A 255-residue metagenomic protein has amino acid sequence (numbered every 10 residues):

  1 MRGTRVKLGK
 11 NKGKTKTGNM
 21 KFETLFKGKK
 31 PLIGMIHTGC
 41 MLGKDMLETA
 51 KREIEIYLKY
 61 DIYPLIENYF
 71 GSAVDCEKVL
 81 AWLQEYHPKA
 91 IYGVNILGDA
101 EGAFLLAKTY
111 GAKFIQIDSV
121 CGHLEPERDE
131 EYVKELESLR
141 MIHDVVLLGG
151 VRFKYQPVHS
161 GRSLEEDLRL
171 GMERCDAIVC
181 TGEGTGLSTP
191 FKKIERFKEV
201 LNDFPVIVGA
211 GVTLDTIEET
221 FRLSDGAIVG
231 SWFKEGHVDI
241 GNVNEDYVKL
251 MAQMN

Functional and structural regions predicted by a protein language model:
K16-A90, R162-E173, G186, L214 (+1 more regions): Conserved N-terminal beta1-alpha1 strand-loop-helix module at the mouth
K29-I33, H87-N95, I142-K154, F197-G209: Short beta-strand/loop segments at the ligand-binding rim of alpha/beta enzyme cores
M35-M41, Y69-G71, N95-E101, V120-G122 (+4 more regions): Active-site beta-loop-alpha junctions enriched in small/polar residues
T38-C40, E101-G102, K108-V179: Conserved anion-binding
L65-G71, R152-I194, F233-Y247: Glycine/Thr-rich beta-alpha phosphate-binding loop at enzyme active sites
F70-L83, G98-A103, C121-M141, E183-K198 (+2 more regions): Active-site-adjacent beta->alpha loops and helix N-cap segments on the catalytic face of soluble alpha/beta enzymes
D99-G111, S163-D167, V212-V229: Catalytic cores of alpha/beta
K113-R128, R174-T185, A210, L223-E245: Glycine-rich phosphate-binding active-site loops on the catalytic face of alpha/beta enzymes
